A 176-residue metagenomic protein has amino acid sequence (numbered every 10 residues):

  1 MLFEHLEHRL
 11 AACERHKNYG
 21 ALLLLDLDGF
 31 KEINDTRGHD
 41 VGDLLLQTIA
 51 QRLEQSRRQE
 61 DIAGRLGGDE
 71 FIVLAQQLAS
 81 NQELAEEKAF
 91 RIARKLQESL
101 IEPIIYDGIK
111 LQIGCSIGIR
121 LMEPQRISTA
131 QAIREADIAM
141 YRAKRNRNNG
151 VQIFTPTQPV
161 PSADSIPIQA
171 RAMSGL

Functional and structural regions predicted by a protein language model:
M1-A21, D28-Q55, G64-G68, I72-V73 (+3 more regions): Conserved long alpha-helical elements within nucleotide-processing catalytic cores of c-di-GMP signaling and class III
L23, I72, G118-R120: Short, well-ordered beta-strand segments
L27, Q77, I117: Residues immediately flanking
L27-D28, T157: PAS/PAC or PAS-like capping segment
D35, A75-A79, I101, M122-E123: Residue-level recognition of strand-loop junctions within catalytic nucleotide-signaling folds
R58: Short conserved AdoMet
A63, R91, K95-S99, I105 (+3 more regions): Cyclic nucleotide signaling catalytic output domains
Q77-S80, P156-Q158: Two-component histidine kinase transmitter core
